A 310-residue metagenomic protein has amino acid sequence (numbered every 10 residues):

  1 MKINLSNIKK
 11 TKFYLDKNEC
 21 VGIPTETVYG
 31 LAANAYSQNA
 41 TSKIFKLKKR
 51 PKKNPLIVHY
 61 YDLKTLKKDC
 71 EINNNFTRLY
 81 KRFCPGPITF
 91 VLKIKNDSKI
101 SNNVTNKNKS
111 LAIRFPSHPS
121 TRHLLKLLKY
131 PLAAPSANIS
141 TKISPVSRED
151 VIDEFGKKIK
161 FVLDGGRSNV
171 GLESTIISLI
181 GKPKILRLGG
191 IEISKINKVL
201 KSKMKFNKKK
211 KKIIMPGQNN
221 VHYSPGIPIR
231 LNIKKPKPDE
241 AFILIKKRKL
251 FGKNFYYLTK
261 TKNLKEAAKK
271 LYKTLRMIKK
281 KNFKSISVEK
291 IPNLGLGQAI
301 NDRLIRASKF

Functional and structural regions predicted by a protein language model:
M1-F310: Active-site-adjacent structural elements in enzyme catalytic cores
